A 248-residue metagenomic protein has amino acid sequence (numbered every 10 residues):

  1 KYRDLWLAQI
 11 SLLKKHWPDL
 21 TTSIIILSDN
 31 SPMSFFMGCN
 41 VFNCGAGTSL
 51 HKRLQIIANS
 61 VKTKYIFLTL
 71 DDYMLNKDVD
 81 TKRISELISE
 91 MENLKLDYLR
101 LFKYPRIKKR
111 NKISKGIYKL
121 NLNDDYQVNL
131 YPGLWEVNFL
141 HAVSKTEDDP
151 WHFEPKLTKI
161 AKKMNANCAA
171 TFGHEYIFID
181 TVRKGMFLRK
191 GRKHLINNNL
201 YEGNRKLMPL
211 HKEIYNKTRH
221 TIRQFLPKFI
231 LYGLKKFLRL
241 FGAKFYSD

Functional and structural regions predicted by a protein language model:
K1-A46, A58-S60, Y65: N-terminal anchoring/stem segment of glycosyltransferases
I25-I26, F67-L68, D97-F102, L134 (+1 more regions): A structural signal for short, well-ordered beta-strand segments and their strand-loop junctions that often border
K64-M74: Short beta-strand-to-loop acidic/aromatic patch adjacent to the donor-nucleotide binding site
D78-I107: Conserved donor-nucleotide/metal-binding helix-loop-beta segment in metal-dependent transferases, i.e., the alpha-helix
N111-D125: Short, flexible, basic/aromatic active-site loop/helix in glycosyltransferases
Q127-K190: Catalytic core and acceptor-binding pocket of nucleotide-sugar-dependent glycosyltransferases
E202-D248: Membrane-proximal basic amphipathic "stem/tether" segments
